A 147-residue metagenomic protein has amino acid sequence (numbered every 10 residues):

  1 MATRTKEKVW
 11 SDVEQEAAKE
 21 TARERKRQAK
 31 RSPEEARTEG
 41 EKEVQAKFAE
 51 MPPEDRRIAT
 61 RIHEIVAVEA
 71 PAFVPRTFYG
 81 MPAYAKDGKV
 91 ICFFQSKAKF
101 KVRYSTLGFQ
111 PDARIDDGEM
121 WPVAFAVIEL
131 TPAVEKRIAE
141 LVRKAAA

Functional and structural regions predicted by a protein language model:
M1-A147: Charge-dense, helix-prone N-terminal extensions
